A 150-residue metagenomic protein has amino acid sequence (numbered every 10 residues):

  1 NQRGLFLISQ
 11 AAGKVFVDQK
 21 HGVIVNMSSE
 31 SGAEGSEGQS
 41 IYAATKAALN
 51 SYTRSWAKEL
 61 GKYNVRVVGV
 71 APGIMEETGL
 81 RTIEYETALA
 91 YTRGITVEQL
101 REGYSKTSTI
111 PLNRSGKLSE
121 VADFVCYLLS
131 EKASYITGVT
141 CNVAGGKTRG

Functional and structural regions predicted by a protein language model:
S9, T45, T53: Active-site helix of classical SDR
K14, K58-E59, S134: Alpha-helical segment proximal to the catalytic Tyr-Lys
S29: Residue(s) in the substrate-gating loop at a strand-loop-helix junction that position the organic substrate next
E34, R114, V125-C126, T137-G150: Short C-terminal tail/terminal secondary-structure segment of NAD(P)H-dependent dehydrogenase/reductase domains
E34-S40, K62, N113, E131: Active-site loop immediately N-terminal to the catalytic Tyr-X3-Lys motif of short-chain dehydrogenase/reductase
G61, R66, I136-G138: Short, small/polar-rich loop/turn modules that mediate ligand/substrate recognition or access, typified
V97, I110-V121: A conserved structural motif in NAD(P)-dependent oxidoreductases
